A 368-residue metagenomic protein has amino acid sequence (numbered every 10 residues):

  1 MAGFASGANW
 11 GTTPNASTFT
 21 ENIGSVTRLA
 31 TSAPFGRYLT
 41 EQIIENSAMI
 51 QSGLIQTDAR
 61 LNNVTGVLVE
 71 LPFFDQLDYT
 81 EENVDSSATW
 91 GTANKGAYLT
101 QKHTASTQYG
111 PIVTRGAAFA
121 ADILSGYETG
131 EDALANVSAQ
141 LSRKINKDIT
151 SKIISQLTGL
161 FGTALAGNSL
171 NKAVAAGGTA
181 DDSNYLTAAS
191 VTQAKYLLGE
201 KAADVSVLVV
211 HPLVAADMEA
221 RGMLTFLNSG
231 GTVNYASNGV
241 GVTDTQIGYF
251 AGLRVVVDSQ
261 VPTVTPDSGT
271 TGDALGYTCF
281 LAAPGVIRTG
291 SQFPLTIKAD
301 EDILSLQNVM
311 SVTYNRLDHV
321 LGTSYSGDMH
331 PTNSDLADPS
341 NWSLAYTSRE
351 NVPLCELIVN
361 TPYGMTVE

Functional and structural regions predicted by a protein language model:
A2-S47, Q51-S52, D181-L186, A220-E368: Sequence/fold signature of self-assembling virion shell proteins
Q42-R115: Assembly/oligomerization interface modules of large self-assembling protein complexes
T57, F73, T92, T114 (+11 more regions): Generic structural "secondary-structure junction" signal
T65, A202-D204, Y249-A251: Short, well-ordered loop/turn elements at secondary-structure boundaries
L71, H103-A166, E200-V209, L213 (+2 more regions): Long, contiguous amphipathic alpha-helices that act as assembly "spine/axial" helices in icosahedral shell and virion
S86, S155-Q156, L160, G230 (+1 more regions): Residue-level detector of alpha-helical recognition elements and their boundaries
I123-E200, S343-V359, G364-V367: Alpha-helical scaffold segments that mediate packing/assembly in large oligomeric complexes
G162-Q246: Extended, solvent-exposed, turn-rich assembly/linker loops in the middle of proteins
